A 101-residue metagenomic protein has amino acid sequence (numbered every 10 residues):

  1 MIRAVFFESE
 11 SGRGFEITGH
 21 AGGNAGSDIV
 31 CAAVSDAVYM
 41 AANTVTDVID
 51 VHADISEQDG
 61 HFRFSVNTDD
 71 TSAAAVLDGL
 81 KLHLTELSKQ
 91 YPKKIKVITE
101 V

Functional and structural regions predicted by a protein language model:
M1-S27, Y39, N43-V101: N-terminal intrinsically disordered, cationic/polar leader segments that include organellar targeting peptides
V30-V34: Short, conserved glycine- and acidic-residue-centered signature motifs in active-site or ligand-binding loops
